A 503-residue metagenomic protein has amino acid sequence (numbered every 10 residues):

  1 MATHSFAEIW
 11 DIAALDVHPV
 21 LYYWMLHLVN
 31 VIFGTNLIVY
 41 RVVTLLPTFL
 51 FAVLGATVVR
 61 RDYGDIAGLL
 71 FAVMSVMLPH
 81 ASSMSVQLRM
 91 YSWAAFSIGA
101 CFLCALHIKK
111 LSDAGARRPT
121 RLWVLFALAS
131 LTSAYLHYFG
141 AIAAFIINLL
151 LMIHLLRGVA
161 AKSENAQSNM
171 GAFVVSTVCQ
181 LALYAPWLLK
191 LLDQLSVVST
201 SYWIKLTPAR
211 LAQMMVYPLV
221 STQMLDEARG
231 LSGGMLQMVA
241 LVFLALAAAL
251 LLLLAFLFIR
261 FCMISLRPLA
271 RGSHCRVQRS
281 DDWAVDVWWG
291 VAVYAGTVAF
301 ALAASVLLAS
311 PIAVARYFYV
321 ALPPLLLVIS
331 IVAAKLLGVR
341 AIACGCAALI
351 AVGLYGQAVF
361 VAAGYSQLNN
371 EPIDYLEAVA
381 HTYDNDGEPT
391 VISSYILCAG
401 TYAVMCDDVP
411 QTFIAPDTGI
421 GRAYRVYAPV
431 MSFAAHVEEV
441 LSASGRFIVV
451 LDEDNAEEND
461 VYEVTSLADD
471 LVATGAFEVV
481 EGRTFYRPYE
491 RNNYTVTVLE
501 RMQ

Functional and structural regions predicted by a protein language model:
M1-D113, P119-E500: Membrane-proximal helix-loop-helix interfaces that form the catalytic/acceptor-binding platform of multi-pass membrane
